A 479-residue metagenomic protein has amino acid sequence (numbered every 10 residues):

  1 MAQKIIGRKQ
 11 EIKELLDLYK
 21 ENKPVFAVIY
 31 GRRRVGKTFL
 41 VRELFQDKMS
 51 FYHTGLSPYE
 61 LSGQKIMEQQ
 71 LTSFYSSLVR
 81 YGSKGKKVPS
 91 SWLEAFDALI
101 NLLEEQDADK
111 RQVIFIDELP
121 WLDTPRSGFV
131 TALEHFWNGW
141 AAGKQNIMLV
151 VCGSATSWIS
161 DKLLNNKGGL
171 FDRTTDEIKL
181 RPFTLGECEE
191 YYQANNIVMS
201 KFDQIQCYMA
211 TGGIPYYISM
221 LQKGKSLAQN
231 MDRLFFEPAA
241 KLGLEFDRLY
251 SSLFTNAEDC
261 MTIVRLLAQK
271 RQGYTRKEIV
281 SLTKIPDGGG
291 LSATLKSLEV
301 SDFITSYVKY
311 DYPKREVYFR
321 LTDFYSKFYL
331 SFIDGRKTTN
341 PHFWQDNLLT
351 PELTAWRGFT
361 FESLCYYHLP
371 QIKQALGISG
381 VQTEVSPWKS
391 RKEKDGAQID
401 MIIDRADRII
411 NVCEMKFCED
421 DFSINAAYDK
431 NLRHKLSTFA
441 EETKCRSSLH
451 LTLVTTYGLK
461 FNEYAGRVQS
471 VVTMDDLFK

Functional and structural regions predicted by a protein language model:
M1-P351, L451: Phosphate-binding site recognition
Y310-Y312, V317-K479: A cross-kingdom feature that marks ATP-driven nucleic-acid transaction machinery
